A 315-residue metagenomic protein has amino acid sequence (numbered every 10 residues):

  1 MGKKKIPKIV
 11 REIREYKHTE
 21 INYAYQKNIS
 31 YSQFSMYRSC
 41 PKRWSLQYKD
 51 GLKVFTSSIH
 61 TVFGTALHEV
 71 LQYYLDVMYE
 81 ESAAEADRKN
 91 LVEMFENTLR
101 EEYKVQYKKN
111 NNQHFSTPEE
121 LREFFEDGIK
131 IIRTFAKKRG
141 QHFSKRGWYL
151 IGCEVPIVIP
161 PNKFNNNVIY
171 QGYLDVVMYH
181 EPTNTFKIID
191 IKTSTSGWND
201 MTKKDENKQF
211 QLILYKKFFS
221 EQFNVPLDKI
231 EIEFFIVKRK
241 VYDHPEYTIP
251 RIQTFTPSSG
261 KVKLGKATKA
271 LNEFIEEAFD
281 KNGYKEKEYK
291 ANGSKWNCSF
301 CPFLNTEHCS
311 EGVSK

Functional and structural regions predicted by a protein language model:
M1-T61: C-terminal, charged and often intrinsically disordered regions of DNA end-processing helicases and nucleases
Y25-S39, V168-T183, G265-T268: An acidic intrinsically disordered interaction segment
F34-S35, S39-E80, F125-I129, R133 (+2 more regions): Nuclease catalytic cores
C40-Q47, T185-K192, N272-E276: Active-site-adjacent bridging/hinge elements
D50, K192-T195, I236: A short beta-strand motif that forms part of the nucleic acid-binding face of small beta-barrel RNA-binding folds
V70-V155: A non-catalytic, helix-rich entry segment at domain boundaries
Y149-L214, F219-Q222: Non-catalytic protein-protein interaction segments used by genome-maintenance enzymes to assemble and couple activities
K217-K315: Metal-dependent nuclease catalytic regions and adjoining charged, substrate-binding loops involved in nucleic-acid end
